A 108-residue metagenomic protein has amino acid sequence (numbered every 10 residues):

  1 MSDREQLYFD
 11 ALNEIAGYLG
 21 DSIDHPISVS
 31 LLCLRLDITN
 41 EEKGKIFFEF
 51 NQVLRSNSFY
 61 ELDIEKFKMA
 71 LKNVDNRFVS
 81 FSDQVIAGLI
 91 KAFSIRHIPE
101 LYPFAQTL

Functional and structural regions predicted by a protein language model:
M1-L32: Long, leucine- and charge-enriched amphipathic alpha-helices that form heptad-repeat coiled-coil/leucine-zipper-like
D3, D10, I38-K45, L62 (+1 more regions): Alpha-helix boundary/N-cap detector
F9, F47-F50, F59, F67 (+3 more regions): Phenylalanine-focused residue identity feature
E14, S28, K45, K66 (+2 more regions): Exposed alpha-helical structural elements
L19-S22, P26, N57-Y60, F78 (+2 more regions): Short secondary-structure junctions and interdomain/linker hinges
S22-N73: Amphipathic alpha-helical interaction modules
A70-L108: Amphipathic alpha-helical binding modules
